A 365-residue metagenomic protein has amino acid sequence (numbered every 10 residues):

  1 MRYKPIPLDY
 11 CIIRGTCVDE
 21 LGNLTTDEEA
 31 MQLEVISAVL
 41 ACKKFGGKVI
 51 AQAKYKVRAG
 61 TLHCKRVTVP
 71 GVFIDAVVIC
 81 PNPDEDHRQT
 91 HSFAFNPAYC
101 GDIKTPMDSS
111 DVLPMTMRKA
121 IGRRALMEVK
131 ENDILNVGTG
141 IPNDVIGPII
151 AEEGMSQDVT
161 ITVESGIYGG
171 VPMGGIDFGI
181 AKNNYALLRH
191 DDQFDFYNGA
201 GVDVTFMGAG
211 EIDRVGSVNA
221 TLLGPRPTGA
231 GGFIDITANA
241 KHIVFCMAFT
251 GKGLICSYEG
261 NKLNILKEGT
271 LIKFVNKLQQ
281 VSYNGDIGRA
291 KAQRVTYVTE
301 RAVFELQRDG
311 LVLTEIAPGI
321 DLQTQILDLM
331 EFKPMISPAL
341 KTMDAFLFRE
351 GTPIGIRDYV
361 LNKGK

Functional and structural regions predicted by a protein language model:
M1-P106, G174-P353: Conserved phosphate- and dinucleotide-binding cores of soluble alpha/beta proteins, encompassing both enzyme active
I103-Y185: N-terminal active-site beta-alpha-beta segment that forms phosphate/nucleotide-binding and substrate-recognition loops
I354-G364: Long, compositionally biased
